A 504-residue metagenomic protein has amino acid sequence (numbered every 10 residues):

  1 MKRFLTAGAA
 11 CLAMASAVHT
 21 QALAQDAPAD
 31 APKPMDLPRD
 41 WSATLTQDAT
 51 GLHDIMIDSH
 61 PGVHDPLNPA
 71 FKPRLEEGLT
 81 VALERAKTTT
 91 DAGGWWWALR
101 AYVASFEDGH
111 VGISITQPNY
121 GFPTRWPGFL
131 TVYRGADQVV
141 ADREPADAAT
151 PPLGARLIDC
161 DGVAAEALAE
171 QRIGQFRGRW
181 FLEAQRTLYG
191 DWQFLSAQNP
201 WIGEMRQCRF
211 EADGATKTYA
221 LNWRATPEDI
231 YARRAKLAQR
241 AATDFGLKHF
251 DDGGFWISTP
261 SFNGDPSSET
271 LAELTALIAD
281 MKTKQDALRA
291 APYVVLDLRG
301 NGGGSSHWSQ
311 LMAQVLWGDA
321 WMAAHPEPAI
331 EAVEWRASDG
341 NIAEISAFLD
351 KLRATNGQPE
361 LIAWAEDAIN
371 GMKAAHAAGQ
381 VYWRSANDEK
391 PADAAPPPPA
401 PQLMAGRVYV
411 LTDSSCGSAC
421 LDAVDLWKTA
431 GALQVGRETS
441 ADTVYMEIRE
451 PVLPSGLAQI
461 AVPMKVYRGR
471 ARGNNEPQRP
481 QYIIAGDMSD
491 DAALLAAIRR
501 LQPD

Functional and structural regions predicted by a protein language model:
M1-G8: Bacterial N-terminal signal peptides that target proteins for export
M14-A22: C-terminal segment of classical bacterial N-terminal signal peptides
A24-K351, R407-Y409, D422, G436-A461 (+4 more regions): Flexible, low-complexity junctional segments that flank or bridge functional domains
P328-W383: Low-complexity, serine/threonine/proline-enriched polar segments
R353-G371, M464-A485: Extended, charge-rich low-complexity interaction segments
N370-A432, G436, M446-E447: Flexible, glycine-rich surface segments
